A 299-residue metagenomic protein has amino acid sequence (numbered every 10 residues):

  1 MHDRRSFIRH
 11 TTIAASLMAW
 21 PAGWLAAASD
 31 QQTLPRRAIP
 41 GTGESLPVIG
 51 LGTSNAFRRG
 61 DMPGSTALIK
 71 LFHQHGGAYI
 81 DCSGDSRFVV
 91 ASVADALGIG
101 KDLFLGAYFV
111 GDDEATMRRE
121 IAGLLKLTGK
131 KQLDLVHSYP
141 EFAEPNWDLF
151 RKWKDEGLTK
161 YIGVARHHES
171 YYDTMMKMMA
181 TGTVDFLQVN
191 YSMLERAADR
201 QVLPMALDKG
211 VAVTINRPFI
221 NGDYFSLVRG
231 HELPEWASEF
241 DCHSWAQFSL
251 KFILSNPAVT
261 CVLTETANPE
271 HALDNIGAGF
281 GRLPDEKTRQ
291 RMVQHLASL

Functional and structural regions predicted by a protein language model:
H2-L103: N-terminal binding-site loop/beta-alpha segment at the start of enzyme catalytic domains that lines or forms
H10, A14-A15, W20, I39 (+2 more regions): Structured C-terminal cap/extension of enzyme domains
G52-M62, A107-E114, W236-F240: Active-site mouth loops of central-metabolism enzymes
G60, V89, L97, G111-A197 (+3 more regions): Glycine/proline-rich, positively charged, aromatic-decorated active-site loop/lid region on the catalytic face
D81-C82, L105-A107, V164, V213-I215: Hydrophobic residues in well-ordered beta-strands that form the structural core
K101-A107, K160-G163, V184-V189, G281-R289: Short hydrophobic/aromatic-enriched beta-strand-loop microsegments
